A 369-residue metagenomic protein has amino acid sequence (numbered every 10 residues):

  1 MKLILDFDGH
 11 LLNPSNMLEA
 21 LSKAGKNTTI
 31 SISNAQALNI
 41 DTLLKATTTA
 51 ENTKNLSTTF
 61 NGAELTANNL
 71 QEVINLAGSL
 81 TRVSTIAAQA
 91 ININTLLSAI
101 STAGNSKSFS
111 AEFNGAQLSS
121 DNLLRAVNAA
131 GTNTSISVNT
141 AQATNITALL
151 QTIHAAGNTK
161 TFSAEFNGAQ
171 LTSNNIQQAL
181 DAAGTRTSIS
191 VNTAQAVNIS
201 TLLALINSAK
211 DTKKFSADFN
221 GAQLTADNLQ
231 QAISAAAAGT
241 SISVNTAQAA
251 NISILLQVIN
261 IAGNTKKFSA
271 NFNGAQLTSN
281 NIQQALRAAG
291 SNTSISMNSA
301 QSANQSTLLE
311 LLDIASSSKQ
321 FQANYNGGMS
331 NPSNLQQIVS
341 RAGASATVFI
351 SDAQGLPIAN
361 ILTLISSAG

Functional and structural regions predicted by a protein language model:
L3-F7, L12, M17-A24, I30-I32 (+31 more regions): Fold-core signature of tandem repeat domains
A37: Surface-exposed receptor/substrate recognition regions of extracellular proteins
A88, A353-Q354: C-terminal domain-closing interface element
Q305: Electropositive phosphate-/nucleotide-binding environments in soluble metabolic enzymes
